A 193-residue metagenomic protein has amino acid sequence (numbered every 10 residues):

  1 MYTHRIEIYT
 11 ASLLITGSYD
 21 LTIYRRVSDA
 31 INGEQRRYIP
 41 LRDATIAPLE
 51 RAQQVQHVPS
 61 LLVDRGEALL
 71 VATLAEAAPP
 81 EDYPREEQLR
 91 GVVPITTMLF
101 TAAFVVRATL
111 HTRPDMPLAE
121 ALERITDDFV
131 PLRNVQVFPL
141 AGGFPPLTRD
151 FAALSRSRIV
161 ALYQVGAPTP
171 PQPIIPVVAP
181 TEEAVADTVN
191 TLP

Functional and structural regions predicted by a protein language model:
M1-P193: Conserved RNA-binding domains used in RNP assembly and mRNA/RNA metabolism
